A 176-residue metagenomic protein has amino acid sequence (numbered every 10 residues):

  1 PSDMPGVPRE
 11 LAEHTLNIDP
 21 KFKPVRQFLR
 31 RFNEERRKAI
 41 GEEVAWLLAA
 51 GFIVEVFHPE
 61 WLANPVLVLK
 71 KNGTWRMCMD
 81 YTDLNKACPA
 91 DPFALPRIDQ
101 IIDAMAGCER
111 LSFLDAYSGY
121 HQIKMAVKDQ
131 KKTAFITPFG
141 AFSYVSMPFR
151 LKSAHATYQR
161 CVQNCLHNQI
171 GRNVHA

Functional and structural regions predicted by a protein language model:
P1-A176: Retroelement reverse transcriptase polymerase core
